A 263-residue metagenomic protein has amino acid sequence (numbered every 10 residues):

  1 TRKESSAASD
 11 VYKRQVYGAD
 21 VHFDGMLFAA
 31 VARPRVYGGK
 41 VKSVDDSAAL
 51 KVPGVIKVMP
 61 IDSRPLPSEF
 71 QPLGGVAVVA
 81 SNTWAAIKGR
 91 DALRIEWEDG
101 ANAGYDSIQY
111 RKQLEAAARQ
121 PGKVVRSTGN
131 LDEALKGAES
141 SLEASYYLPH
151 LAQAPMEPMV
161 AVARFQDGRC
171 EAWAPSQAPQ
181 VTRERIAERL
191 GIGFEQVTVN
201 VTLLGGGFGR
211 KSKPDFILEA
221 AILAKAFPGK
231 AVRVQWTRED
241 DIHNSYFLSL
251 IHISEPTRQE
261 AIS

Functional and structural regions predicted by a protein language model:
T1-R2: Short, well-ordered junction/capping motifs at the entry into regular secondary structure
S6-S254, R258: Structural alpha/beta core scaffold segments of enzyme domains
